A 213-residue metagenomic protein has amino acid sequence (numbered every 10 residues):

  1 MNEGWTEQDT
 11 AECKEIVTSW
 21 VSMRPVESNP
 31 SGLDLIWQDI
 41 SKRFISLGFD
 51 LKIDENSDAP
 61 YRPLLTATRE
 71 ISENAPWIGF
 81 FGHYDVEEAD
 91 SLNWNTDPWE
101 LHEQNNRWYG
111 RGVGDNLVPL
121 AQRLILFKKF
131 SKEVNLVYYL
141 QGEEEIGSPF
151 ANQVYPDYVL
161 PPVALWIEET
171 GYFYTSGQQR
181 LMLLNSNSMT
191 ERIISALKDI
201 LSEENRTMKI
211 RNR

Functional and structural regions predicted by a protein language model:
N2-D90: N-terminal helical capping/dimerization or prosegment-like subdomains of hydrolases acting on amide or phosphate bonds
T10, S91, F130-S131, L183-E191: Short glycine/proline-enriched loop/turn "hinge" motifs that connect secondary-structure elements and lie
T18, S41, A121-L124, N152 (+1 more regions): Predominant activation on well-ordered alpha-helical scaffold segments within soluble catalytic domains
V21, G48, S131, L197 (+1 more regions): Structural signal for hydrophobic packing residues in well-ordered secondary-structure cores of soluble enzyme domains
R62-L64, P98, L183: Short glycine-rich loop/turn motifs
A75-V137: Active-site metal-coordination/substrate-binding segment of hydrolases, especially metallo-dependent peptidases
G112-S186: Acidic/histidine-rich catalytic neighborhood of metal-dependent amide-processing enzymes
D157, Y172-R180, L184-R213: Acidic-enriched catalytic cores of C-N bond-cleaving enzymes acting on peptides and small amides
